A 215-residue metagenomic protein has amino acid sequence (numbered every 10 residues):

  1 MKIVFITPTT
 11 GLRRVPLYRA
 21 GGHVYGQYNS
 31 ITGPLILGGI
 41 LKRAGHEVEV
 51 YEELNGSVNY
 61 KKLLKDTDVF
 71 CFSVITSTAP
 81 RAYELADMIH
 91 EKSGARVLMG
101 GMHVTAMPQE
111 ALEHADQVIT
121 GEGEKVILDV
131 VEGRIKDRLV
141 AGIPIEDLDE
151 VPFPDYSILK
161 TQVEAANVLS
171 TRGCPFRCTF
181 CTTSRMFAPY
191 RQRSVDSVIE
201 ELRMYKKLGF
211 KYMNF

Functional and structural regions predicted by a protein language model:
I3-G26: Short glycine-rich His-centered loop
T9-L17, G133-S170: N-terminal [4Fe-4S]-dependent radical SAM core
H23, D116, R177-C181: N-terminal pre-core extensions flanking Radical SAM catalytic domains
V24-L35: Aromatic- and Gly/Pro-rich amphipathic surface segment
G33, L37-L148: Glycine-rich beta-alpha loop elements in corrinoid/cobalamin-binding modules across cobalamin-dependent enzymes
P152-F215: Radical SAM [4Fe-4S] cluster-binding motif and immediate context
